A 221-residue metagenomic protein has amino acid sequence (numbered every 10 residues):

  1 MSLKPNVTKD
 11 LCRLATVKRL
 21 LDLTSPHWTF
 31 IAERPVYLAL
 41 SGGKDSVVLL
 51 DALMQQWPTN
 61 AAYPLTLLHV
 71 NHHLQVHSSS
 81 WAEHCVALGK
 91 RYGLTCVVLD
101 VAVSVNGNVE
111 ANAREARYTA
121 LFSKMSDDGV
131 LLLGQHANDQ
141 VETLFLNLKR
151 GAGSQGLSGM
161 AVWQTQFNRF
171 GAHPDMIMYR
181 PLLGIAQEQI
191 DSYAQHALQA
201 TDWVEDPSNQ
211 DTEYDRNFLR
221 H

Functional and structural regions predicted by a protein language model:
S2-H221: Core alpha/beta nucleotide-donor-binding catalytic domains of modification enzymes
